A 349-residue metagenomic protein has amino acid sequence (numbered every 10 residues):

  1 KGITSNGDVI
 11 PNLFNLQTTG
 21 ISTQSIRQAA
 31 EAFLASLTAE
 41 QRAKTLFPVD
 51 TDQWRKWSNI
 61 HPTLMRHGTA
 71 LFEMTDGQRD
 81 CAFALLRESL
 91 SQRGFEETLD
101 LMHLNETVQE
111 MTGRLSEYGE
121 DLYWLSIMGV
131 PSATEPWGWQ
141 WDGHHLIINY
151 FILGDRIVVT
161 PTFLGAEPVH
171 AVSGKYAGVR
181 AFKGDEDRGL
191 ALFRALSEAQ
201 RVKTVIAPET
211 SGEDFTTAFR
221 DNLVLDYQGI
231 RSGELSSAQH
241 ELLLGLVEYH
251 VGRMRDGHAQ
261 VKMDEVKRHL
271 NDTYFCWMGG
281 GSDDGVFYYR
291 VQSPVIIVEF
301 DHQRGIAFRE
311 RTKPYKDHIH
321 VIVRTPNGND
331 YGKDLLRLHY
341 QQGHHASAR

Functional and structural regions predicted by a protein language model:
K1-A39, A43-S91, F95-R349: A cross-kingdom marker for long, charged
